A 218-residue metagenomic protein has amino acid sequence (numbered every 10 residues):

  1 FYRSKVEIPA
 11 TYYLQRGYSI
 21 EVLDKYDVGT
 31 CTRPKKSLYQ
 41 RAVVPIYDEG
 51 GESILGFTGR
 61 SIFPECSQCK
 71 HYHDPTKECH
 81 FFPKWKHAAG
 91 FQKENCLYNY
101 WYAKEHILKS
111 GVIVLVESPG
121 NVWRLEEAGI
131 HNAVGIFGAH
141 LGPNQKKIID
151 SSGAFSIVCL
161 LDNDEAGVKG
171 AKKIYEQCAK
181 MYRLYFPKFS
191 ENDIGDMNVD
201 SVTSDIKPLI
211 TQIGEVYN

Functional and structural regions predicted by a protein language model:
F1-G17, I113-L115, D150, F155-L160 (+1 more regions): Replication-associated primase and helicase/ATPase modules
G17, V22, Y26, T32-F155 (+1 more regions): Phosphate-handling DNA/RNA-contact segment within nucleic-acid enzymes
Y72-P75, C96, Y100, N163-E165 (+3 more regions): Short linear motifs in intrinsically disordered/low-complexity regions
I136-L141, D162-E165, F189: Short, acidic/turn-prone active-site loops that include or flank metal/cofactor- and phosphate-binding residues
V168: Short glycine/serine/threonine-rich phosphate/pyrophosphate-binding segments that cradle anionic phosphate groups
